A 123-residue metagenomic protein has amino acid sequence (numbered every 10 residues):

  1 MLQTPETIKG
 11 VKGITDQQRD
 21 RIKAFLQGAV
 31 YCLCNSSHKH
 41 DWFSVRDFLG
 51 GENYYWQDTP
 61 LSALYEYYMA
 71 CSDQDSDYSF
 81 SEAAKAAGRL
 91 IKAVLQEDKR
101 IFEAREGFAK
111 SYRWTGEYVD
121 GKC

Functional and structural regions predicted by a protein language model:
M1, T7-R19, E66-Y68, K85-C123: Phospho-regulated, low-complexity intrinsically disordered regions of nuclear gene-regulatory and chromatin-associated
K12-D58, S62-S76: Positively charged, polyanion-binding regions of nucleic-acid-associated proteins
Y31-S36, S79, A83, R100-F102: Short, flexible coil/linker segments at or flanking structured domains
C71-K85, R89: Charged interaction scaffolds used for protein-protein
